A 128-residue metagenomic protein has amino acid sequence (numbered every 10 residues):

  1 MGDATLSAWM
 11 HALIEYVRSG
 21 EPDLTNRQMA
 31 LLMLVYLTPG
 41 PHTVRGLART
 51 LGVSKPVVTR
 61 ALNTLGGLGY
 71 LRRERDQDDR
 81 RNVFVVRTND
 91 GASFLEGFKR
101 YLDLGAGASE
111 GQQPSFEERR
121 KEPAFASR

Functional and structural regions predicted by a protein language model:
M1-Y16: Long, low-complexity, charged/polar intrinsically disordered regions in eukaryotic proteins
G2-D3, R18-G20, M29-A30, N63-T64 (+1 more regions): Short, flexible segments with low predicted structural confidence
L13-Y16, E96-R128: Amphipathic alpha-helical dimerization/coiled-coil segments that flank or bridge DNA-binding/regulatory modules
I14-S54: N-terminal helix-turn-helix DNA-binding core of bacterial DNA-binding proteins
P41-V83: Canonical helix-turn-helix DNA-binding module
Q77-F98: Basic, amphipathic "hinge/linker" alpha-helix immediately C-terminal to the N-terminal HTH DNA-binding motif
